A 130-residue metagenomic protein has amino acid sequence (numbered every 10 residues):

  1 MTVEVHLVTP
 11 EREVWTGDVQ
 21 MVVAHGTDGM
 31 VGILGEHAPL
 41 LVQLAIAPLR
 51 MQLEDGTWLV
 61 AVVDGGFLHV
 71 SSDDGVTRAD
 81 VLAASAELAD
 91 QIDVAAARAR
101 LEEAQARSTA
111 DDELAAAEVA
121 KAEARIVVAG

Functional and structural regions predicted by a protein language model:
M1-E4: N-terminal export/targeting signal detector
H6-R98: Compact, glycine-rich, soluble single-domain proteins
D80, A86-G130: Acidic/glycine-rich phosphate/pyrophosphate-binding loops and surrounding catalytic core that coordinate Mg2+
